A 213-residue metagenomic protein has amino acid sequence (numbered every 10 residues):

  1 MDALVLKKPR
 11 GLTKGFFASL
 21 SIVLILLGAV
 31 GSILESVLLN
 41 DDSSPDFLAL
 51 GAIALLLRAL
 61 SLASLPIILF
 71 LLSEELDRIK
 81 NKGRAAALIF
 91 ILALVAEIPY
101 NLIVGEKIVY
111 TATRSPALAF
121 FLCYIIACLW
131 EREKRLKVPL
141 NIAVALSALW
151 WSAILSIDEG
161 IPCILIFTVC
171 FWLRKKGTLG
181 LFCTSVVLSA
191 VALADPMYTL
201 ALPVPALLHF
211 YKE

Functional and structural regions predicted by a protein language model:
M1-E213: Alpha-helical transmembrane segments and their immediate juxtamembrane cytosolic regions
